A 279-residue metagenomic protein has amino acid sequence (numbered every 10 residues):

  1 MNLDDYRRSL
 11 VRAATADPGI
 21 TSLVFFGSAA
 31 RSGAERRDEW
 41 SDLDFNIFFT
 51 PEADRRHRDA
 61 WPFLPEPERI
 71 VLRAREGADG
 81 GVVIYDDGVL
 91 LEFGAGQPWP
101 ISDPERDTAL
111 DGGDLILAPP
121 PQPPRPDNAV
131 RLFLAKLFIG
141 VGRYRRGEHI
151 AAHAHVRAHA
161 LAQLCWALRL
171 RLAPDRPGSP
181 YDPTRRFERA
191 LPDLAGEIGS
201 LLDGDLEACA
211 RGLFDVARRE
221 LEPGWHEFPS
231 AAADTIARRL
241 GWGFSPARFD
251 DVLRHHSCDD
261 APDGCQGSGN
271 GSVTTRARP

Functional and structural regions predicted by a protein language model:
M1-A14, P18, A29-E39, F45-F93: Metal-dependent nucleotidyltransferase catalytic core
A95-P100: A short, sequence-level motif marking secondary-structure junctions
S102-N128: A short, charged helix-loop
P121-C265: Conserved nucleotidyltransferase catalytic core and NTase-mimicking acidic/glycine-rich helix/loop elements in nucleic
